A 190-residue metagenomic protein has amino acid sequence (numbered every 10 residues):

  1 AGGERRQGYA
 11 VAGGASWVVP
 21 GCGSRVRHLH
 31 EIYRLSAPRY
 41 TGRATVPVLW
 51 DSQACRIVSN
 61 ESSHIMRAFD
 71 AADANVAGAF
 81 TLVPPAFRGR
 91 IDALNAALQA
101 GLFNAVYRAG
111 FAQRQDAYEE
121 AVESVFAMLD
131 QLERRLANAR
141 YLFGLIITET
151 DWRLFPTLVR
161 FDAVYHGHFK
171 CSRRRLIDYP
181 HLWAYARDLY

Functional and structural regions predicted by a protein language model:
A1-N60: N-terminal G-site of the GST-like fold
A37, T41-A44, Q53, I57-Y190: GST-like fold's C-terminal all-alpha helical module
